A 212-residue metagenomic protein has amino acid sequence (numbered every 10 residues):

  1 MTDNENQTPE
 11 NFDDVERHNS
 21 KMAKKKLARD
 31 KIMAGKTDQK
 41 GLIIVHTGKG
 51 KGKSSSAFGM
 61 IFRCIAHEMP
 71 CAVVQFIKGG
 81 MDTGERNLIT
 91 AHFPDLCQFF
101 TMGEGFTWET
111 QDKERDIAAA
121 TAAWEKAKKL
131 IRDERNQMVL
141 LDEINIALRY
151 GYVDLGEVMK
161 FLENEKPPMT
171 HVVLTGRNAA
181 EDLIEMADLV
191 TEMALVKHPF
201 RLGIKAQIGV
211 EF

Functional and structural regions predicted by a protein language model:
T2-H18, T107, K129-R132, E143-F212: Replace "adjacent to P-loop NTPase cores in ATP/GTP-dependent enzymes" with "adjacent to NTP-binding cores
T2-L42: Extreme N-terminal, non-catalytic leader segments that precede Walker-type/kinase nucleotide-binding cores
T8-E10, K21-K26, K49-K53, A91-P94 (+2 more regions): Short acidic/polar alpha-helix capping motifs at helix-coil junctions
K26-R29, T121-W124, V172-T175: Short gly/ser/thr-rich secondary-structure transition/capping motifs
L42-R132: Conserved P-loop
